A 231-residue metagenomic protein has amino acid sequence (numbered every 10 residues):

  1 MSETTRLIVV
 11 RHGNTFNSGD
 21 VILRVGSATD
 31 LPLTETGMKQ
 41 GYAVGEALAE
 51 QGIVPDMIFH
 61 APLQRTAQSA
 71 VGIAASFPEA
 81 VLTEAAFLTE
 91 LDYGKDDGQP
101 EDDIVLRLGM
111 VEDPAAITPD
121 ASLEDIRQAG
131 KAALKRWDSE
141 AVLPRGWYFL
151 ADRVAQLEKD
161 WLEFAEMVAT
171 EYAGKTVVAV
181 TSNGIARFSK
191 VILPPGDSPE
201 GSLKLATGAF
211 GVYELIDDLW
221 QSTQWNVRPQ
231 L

Functional and structural regions predicted by a protein language model:
M1-R6, L91-D103, M167-T176, R187-L231: Acidic, low-complexity terminal tails and accessory targeting/binding regions of phosphate-metabolizing enzymes
S2-T5, V10-A80: Active-site-proximal alpha-helix that buttresses catalytic centers in soluble enzyme cores
G13, N183-G184: Active-site metal-binding loops of divalent metal-dependent hydrolases
S27-T36, R145-A155, S202: Active-site metal-coordination segments of metallo-dependent hydrolases
V44-Q128: Phosphate-coordination/substrate-recognition cap region in phosphate-metabolizing enzymes
H60-A61, K159, V180-T181: Short beta-strand scaffold positions
M110-Q156: Short glycine/proline- and acidic residue-enriched helix-loop micro-motifs that form flexible lids or anion-recognition
W147-Y172: A mid-sequence, solvent-exposed acidic-amphipathic segment
